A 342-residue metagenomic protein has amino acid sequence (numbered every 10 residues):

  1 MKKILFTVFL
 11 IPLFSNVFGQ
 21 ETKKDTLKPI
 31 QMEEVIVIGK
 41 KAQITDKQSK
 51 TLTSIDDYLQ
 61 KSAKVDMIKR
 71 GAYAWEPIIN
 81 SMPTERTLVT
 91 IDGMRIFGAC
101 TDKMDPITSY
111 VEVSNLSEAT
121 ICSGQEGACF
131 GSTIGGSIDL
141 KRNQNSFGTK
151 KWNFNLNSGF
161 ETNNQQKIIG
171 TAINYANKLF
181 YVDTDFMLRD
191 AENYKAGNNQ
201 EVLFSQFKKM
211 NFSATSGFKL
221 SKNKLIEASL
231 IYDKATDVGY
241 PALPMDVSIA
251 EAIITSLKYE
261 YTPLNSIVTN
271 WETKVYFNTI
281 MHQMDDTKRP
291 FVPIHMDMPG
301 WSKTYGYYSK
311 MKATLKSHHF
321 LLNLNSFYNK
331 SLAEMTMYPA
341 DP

Functional and structural regions predicted by a protein language model:
E21-D56, T84: Short, acidic, small-residue-rich periplasmic hinge/interaction motif at the N-terminus of Gram-negative outer-membrane
E21-K23, A191-N193, L203-F207, N223-W271 (+1 more regions): Flexible loop and strand-edge segments within Gram-negative outer membrane beta-barrel domains
Q48-L59, W75-I78, T90, P106-V111 (+3 more regions): N-terminal periplasmic accessory domains that precede and gate Gram-negative outer-membrane beta-barrel machines
Y58-R95: Extracytoplasmic beta-strand/coil segments of soluble accessory domains associated with Gram-negative outer-membrane
M67, R95-G124: Short acidic/polar hinge/loop motifs at secondary-structure boundaries that mediate gating or recognition
W75, I134-G136, W152-F154, K167-T171 (+3 more regions): Hydrophobic, lipid-facing positions within transmembrane beta-strands of outer-membrane proteins
T84, N177-F180, K219-N223, T262-S266 (+1 more regions): Outer-membrane beta-barrel channels and translocator barrels
S158-N164, N177-L179, L188-E192, Y232-T236 (+3 more regions): Transmembrane beta-strands of outer-membrane beta-barrel pores
